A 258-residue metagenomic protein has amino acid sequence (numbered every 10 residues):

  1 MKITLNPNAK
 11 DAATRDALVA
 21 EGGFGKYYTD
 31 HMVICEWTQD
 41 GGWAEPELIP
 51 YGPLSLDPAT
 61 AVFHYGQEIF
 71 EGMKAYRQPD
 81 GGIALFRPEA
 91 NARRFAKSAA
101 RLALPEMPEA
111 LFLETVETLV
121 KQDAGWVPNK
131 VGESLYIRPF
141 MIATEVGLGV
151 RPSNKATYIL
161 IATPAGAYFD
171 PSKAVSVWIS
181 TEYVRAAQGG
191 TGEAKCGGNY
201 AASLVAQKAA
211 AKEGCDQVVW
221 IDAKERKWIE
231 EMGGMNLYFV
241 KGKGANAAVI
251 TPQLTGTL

Functional and structural regions predicted by a protein language model:
M1-L119, G147-L258: Helix-start/capping segments and mature chain N-termini
E109-L111, L119-G132: Charged, gly/pro-rich active-site loop segments
Q122, I142-T144: Intrinsically disordered, low-complexity linker/loop segments enriched in Gly/Pro and charged/polar residues
P128-I142: Extended, Lys/Arg-enriched charged tracts that mediate electrostatic binding to polyanionic substrates
